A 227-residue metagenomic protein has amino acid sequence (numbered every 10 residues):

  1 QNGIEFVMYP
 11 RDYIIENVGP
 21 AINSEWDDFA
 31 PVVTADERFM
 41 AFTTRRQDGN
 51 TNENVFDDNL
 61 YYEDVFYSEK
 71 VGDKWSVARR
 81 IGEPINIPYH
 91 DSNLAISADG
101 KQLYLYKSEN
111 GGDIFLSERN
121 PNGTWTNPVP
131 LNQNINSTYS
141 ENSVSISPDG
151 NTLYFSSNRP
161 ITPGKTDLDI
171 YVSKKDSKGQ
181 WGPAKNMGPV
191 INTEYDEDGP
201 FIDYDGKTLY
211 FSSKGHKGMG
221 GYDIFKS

Functional and structural regions predicted by a protein language model:
Q1-S227: Short, conserved micro-motifs composed of acidic
